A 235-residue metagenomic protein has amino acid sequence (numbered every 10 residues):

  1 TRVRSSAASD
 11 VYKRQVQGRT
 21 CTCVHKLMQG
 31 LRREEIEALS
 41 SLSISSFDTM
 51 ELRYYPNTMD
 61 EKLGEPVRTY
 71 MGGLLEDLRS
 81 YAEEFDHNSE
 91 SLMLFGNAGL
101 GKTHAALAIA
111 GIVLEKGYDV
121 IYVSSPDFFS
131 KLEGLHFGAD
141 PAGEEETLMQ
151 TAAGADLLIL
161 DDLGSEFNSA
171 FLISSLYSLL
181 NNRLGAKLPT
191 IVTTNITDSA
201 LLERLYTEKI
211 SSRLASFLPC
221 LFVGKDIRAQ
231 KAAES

Functional and structural regions predicted by a protein language model:
T1-A8, Y12: Single conserved hydrophobic/aromatic residue that forms the stacking wall/gate of nucleotide- or nucleobase-binding
E51-L92: Pre-Walker A (pre-P-loop) alpha-helix and adjacent loop at the N terminus of AAA/AAA+ ATPase modules, a conserved
S89-H104: Walker A/P-loop nucleotide-binding motif
A105, I109: Hydrophobic positions on the alpha1 helix immediately C-terminal to the Walker A/P-loop
L114, Y118-A153: Short glycine-rich substrate-engagement loop in P-loop NTPases that contacts/grips substrate
Y118-D119, G154-L157, A186-V192: Loop/turn-to-beta-strand initiation segments
K131-L135, S165-S235: Replace "adjacent to P-loop NTPase cores in ATP/GTP-dependent enzymes" with "adjacent to NTP-binding cores
T151-A170: Conserved P-loop NTPase "ATPase switch" module shared by AAA+ and STAND
